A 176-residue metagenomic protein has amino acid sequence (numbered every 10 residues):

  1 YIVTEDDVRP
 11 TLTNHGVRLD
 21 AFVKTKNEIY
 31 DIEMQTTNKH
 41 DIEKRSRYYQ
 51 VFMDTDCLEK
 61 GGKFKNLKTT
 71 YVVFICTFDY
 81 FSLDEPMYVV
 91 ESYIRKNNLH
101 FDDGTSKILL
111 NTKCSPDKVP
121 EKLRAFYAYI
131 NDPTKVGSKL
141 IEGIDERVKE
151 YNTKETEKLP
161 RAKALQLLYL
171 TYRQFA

Functional and structural regions predicted by a protein language model:
Y1-S106, P116-K118: Accessory alpha/beta interaction modules
K26, D31-Q35, C114, P120-A176: Short, charged alpha-helical interaction segments and adjacent helix-coil junctions
L110: Conserved phosphate-donor/acceptor-positioning beta-strand/loop module used by diverse small-molecule
